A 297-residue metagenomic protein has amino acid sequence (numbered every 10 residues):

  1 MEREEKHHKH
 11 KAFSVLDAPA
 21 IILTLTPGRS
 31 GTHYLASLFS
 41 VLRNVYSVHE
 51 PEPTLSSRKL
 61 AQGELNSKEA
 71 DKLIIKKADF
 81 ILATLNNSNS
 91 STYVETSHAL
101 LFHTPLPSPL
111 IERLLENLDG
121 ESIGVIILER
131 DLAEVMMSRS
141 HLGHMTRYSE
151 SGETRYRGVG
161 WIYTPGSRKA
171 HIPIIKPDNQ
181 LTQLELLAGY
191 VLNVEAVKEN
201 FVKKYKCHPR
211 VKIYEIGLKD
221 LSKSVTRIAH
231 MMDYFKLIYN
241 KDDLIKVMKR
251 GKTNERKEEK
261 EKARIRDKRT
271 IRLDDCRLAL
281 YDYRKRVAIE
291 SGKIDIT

Functional and structural regions predicted by a protein language model:
M1-A20, T164-E215, K219-T297: PAPS-dependent sulfotransferases, especially Golgi type II membrane carbohydrate sulfotransferases
M1-S88, R250-R264, I271: PAPS-dependent sulfotransferase catalytic core
I22, Y46, G124-I126, K212-I216: Hydrophobic/aromatic beta-strand patches that form the interior of the parallel beta-sheet core in alpha/beta enzyme
T26-R29, H98-A99, P105-L106, L132 (+1 more regions): Short, flexible loop/turn elements at secondary-structure junctions
S37-G120, S149-R155, W161-D178: PAPS-dependent sulfation machinery
P51-T54, I126-A133, L244: A short, structured active-site edge motif that brings together acidic residues
R58-G63, M137-H141, R147-Y148, R227-A229: Short aromatic-enriched loop/helix-cap "lid" or pocket-rim segments at secondary-structure transitions that line
L118-H141: Conserved phosphate-donor/acceptor-positioning beta-strand/loop module used by diverse small-molecule
